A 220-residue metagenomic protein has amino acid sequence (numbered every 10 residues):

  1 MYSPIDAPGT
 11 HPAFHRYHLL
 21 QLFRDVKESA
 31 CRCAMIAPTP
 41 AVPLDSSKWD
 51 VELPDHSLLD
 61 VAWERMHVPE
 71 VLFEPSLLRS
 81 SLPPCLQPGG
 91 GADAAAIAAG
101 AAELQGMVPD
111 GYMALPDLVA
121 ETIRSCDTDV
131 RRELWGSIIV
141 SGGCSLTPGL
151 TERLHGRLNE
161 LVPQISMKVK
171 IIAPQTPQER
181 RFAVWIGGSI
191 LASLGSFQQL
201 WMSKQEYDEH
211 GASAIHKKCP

Functional and structural regions predicted by a protein language model:
M1-P220: C-terminal region/appendage detector
